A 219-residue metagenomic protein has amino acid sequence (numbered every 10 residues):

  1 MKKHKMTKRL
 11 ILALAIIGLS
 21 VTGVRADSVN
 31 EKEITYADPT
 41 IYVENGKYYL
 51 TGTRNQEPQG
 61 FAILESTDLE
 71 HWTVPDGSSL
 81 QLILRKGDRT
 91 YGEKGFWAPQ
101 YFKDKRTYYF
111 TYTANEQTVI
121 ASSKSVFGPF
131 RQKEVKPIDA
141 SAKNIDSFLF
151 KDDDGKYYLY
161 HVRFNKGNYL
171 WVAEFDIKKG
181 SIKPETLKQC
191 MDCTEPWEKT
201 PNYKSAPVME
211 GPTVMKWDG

Functional and structural regions predicted by a protein language model:
M1-K2, G18: Helix-centric, low-specificity signal for extended rod-like, repetitive segments
K2-I11: Bacterial N-terminal signal peptides that target proteins for export
I11-S20: Bacterial N-terminal signal peptides
A26-G219: Carbohydrate-active catalytic/glycan-binding domains of CAZyme proteins, especially the secreted or lumenal ectodomains
